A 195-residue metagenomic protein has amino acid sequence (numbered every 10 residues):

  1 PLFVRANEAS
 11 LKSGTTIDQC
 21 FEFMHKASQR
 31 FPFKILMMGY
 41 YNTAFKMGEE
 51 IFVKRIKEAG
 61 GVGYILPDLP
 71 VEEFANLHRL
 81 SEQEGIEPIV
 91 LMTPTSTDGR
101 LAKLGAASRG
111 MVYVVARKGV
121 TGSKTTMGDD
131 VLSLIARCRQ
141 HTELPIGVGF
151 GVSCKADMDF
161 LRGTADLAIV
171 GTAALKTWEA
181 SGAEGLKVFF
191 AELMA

Functional and structural regions predicted by a protein language model:
P1, K12-H25, A44-E50, L66-E84 (+4 more regions): Active-site-adjacent beta->alpha loops and helix N-cap segments on the catalytic face of soluble alpha/beta enzymes
E22-L36, A59, C138-L144, A195: A structural motif corresponding to the C-terminal end of an alpha-helix and its immediate exit/capping segment
M24-R30, K57, H78-S81, G105-S108 (+1 more regions): Acidic (Asp/Glu)-rich catalytic clusters
R30-I65: Hydrophobic alpha-helical segments and helix pairs
I35-G39, Y64-L66, P88-M92, V112-V114 (+2 more regions): Hydrophobic faces of well-ordered beta-strands that scaffold small-molecule active sites in alpha/beta enzyme cores
A59-I65, L69-E73, V112-G122, T164-A183: Glycine-rich phosphate-binding active-site loops on the catalytic face of alpha/beta enzymes
S96-A107, H141, V148, V152-A168: Catalytic cores of alpha/beta
A116, Q140, V152-L161, E179 (+1 more regions): Expand to "…catalyze enediolate/carbanion chemistry for C-C bond making/breaking, isomerization, decarboxylation
